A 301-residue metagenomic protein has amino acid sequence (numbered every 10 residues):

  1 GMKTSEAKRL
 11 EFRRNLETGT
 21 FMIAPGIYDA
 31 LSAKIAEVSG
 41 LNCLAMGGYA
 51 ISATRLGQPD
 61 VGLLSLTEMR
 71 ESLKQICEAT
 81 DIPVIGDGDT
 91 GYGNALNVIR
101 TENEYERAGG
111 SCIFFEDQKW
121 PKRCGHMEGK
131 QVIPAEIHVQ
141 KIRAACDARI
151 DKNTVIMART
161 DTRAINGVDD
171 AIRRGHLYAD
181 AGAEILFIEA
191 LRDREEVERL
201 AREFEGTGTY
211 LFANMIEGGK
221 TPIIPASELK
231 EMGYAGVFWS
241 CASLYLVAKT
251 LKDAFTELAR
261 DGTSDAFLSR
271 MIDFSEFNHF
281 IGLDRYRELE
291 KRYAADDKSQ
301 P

Functional and structural regions predicted by a protein language model:
K3-A235, W239, L246-T256, Y293-D296: Alpha/beta enzyme core
K3-S5, F12, L244-P301: Extended, intrinsically disordered, low-complexity segments
